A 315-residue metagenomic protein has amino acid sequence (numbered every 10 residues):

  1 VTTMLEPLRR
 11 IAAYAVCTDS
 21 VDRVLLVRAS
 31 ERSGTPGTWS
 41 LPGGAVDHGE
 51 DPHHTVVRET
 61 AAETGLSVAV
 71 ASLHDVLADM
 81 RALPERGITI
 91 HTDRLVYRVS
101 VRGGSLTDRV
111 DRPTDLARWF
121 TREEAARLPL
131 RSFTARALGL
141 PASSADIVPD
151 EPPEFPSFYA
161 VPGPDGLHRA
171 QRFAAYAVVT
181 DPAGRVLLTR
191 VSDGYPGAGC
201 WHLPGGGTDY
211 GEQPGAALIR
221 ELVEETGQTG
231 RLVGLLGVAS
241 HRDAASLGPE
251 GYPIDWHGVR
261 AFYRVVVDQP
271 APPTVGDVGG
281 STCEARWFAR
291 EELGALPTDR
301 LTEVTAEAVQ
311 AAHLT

Functional and structural regions predicted by a protein language model:
V1-V16, S143-V178, V191, P253: Acidic, metal-coordinating catalytic segment for phosphate/diphosphate chemistry, firing primarily on the Nudix
P7-R9, T38, G87-D93, D111-T114 (+4 more regions): A generic structural micro-feature
C17, V96-S100, T121, V179 (+2 more regions): Short, well-ordered beta-strand micro-motif
R23-E63, R185-Q228: Conserved Nudix-box catalytic region and its N-terminal flanking loop in Nudix hydrolases and closely related
P36, S105-R169, P196-A198, P272-T315: Nudix hydrolase/Nudix homology domain
S67-V76, T229-V238: A short coil-to-beta-strand element that immediately follows conserved catalytic motifs
A78-L106, A239-P273: Active-site-adjacent beta-strand/loop module that shapes the phosphate/pyrophosphate-binding cleft
